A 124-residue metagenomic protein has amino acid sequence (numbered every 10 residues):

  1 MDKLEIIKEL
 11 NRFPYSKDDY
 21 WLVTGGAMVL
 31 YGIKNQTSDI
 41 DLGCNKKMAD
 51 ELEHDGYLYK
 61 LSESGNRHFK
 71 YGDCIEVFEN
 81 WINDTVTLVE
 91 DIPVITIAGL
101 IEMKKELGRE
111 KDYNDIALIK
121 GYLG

Functional and structural regions predicted by a protein language model:
M1-G124: Compositionally biased terminal segments of proteins
